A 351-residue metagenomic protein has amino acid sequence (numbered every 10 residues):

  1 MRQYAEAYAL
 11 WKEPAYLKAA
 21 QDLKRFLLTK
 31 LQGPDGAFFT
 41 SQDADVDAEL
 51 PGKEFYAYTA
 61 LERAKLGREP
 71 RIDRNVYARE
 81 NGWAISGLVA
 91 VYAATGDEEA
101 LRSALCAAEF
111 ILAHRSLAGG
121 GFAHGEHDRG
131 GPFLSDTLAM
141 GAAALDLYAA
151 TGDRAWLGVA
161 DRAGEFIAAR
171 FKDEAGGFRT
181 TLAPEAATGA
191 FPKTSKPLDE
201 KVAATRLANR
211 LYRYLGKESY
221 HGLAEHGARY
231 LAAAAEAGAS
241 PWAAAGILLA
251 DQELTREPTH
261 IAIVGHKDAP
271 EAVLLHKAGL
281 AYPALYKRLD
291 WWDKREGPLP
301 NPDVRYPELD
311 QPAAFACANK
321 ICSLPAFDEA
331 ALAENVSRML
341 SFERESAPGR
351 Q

Functional and structural regions predicted by a protein language model:
M1-Q351: Glycan-recognition and catalytic cores of secretory/periplasmic carbohydrate-active enzymes
